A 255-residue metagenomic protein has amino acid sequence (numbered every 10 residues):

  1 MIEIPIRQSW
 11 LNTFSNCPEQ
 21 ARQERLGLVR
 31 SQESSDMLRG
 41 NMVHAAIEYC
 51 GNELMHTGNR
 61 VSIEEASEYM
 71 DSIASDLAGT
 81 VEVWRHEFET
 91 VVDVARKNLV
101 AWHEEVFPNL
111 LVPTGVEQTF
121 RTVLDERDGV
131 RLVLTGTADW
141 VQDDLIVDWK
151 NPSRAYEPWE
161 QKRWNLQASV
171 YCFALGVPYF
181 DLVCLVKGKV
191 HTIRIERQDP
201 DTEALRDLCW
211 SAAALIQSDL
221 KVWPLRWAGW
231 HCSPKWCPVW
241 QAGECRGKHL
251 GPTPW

Functional and structural regions predicted by a protein language model:
M1-E3, P18-S31, S75-A78, I146 (+1 more regions): Short amphipathic alpha-helical segments and their helix-coil junctions
I2-N16, R131-V141, T202-R206: An acidic intrinsically disordered interaction segment
P5-I6, W159-Q161, F173-W255: Metal-dependent nuclease catalytic regions and adjoining charged, substrate-binding loops involved in nucleic-acid end
Q8-M55, V92, E117-Q118: Nuclease catalytic cores
T13-R22, G58-T80, G176-V186: Short, compositionally biased low-complexity segments
R25, D148-N151, C184: Residue-level recognition of conserved beta-strand positions in structured domain cores
A46-E126: A non-catalytic, helix-rich entry segment at domain boundaries
G115-A174: Non-catalytic protein-protein interaction segments used by genome-maintenance enzymes to assemble and couple activities
